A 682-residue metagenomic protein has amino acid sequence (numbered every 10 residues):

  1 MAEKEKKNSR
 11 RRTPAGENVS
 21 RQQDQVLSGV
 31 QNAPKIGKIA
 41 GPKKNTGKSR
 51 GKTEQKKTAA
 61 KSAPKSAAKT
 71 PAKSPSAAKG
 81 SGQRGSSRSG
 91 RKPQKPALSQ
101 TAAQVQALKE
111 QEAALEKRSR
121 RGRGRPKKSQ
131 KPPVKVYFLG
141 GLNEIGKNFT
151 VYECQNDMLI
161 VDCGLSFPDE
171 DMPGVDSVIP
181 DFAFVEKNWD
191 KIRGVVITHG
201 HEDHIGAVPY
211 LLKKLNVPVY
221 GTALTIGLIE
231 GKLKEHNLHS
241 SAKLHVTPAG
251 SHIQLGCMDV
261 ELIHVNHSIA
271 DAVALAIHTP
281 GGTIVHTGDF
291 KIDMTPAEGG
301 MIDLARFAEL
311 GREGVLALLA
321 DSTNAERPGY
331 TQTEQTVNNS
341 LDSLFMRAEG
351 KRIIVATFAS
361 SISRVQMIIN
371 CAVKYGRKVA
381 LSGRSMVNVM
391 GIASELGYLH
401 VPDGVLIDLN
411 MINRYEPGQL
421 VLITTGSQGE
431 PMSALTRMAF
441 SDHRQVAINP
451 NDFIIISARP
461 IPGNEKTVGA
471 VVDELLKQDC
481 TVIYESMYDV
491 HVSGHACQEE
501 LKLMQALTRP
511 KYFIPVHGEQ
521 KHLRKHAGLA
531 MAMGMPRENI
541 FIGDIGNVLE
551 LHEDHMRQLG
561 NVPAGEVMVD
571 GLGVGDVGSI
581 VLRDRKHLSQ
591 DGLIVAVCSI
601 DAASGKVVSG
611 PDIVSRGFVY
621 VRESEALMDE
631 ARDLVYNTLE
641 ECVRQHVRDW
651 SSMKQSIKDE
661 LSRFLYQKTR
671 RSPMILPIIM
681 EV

Functional and structural regions predicted by a protein language model:
M1-K128: Intrinsically disordered, low-complexity RNA-associated tracts
P96-V196, H201-Y415, S433-A447, K466-A470: His/Asp/Glu-rich metal-coordinating catalytic cores of metallo-dependent phosphodiesterases/hydrolases acting on
L142, S166-S177, K191-I192, Y484-M487 (+5 more regions): A glycine- and charged-residue-rich anion-binding loop/surface
P218, I514, L676-I679: Short glycine-rich phosphate-binding loop at a beta-alpha junction
L233, A530, L665: Conserved hydrophobic residues forming the short capping helix/wall of the S-adenosyl-L-methionine
L244-V246, A317-L319, V482, I540-I542 (+1 more regions): Conserved beta-strand scaffold positions in the cores of enzyme catalytic domains, especially in NTP/NDP-utilizing
R327-S457, I461-E630, L634-H646, K654 (+1 more regions): Hard-cation-handling environments
H646-V682: C-terminal tails and terminal domains of large nucleic-acid-associated and other macromolecular-machine proteins
